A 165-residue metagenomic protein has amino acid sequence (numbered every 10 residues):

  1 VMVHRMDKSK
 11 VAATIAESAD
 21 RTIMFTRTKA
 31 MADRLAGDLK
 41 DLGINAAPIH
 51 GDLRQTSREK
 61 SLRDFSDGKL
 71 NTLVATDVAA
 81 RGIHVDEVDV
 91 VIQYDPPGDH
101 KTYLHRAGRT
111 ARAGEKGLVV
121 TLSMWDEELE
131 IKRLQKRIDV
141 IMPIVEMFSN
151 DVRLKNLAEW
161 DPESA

Functional and structural regions predicted by a protein language model:
V1-A165: Conserved helicase RecA-like core
